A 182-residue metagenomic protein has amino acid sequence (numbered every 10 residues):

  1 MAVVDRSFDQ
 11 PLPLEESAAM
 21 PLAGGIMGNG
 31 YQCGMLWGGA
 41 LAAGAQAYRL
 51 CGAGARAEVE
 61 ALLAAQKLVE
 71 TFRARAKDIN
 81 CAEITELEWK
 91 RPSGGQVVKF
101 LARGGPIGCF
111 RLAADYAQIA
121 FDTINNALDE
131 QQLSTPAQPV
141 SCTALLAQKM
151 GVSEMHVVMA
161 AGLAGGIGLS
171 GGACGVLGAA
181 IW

Functional and structural regions predicted by a protein language model:
M1-R6, A42-A43, A57-M150, A180-W182: Amphipathic alpha-helical interface segments
S7-S17, A45-A61, S153-V158: Phosphate-handling active-site elements
A18-A23, M159-A164: Short alpha-helical scaffolding segments that buttress acidic/His motifs in well-ordered protein cores
N29-L41, G165-A179: Conserved phosphate/anionic-ligand binding catalytic regions in large, soluble enzymes, centered on
C33, C81, C109, C142 (+2 more regions): Disulfide-bonded cysteines in secreted/extracellular proteins and peptides
G44-A53, A173, L177-W182: Acidic, Mg2+-coordinating active-site segments of isoprenoid diphosphate-utilizing enzymes
L68, L163-G166: Short, hydrophobic/aromatic alpha-helical segments in well-folded domains
